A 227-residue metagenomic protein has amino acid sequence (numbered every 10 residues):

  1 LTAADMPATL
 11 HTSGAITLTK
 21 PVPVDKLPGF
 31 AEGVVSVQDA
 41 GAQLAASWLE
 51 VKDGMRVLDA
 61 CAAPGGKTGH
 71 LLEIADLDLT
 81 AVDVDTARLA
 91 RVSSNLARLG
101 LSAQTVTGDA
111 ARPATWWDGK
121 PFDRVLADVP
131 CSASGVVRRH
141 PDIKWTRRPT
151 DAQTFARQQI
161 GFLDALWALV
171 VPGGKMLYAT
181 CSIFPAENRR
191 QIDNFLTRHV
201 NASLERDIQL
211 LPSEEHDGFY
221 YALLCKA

Functional and structural regions predicted by a protein language model:
L1-A227: S-adenosylmethionine
